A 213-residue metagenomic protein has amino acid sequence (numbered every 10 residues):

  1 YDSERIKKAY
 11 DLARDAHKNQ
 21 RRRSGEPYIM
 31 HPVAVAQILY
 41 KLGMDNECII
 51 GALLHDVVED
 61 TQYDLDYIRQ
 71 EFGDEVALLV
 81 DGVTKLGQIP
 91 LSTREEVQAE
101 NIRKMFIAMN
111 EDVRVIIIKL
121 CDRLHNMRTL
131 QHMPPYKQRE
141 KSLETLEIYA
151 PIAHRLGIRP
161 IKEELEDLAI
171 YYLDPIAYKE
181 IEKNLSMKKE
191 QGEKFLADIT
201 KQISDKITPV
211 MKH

Functional and structural regions predicted by a protein language model:
Y1-H213: Active-site helical microenvironments for divalent-metal-assisted chemistry
